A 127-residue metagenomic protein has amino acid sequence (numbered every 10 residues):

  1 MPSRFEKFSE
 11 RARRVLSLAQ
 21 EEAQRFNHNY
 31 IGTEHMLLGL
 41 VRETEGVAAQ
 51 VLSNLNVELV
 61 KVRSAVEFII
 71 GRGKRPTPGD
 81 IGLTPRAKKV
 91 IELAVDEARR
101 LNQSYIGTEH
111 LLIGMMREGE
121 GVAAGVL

Functional and structural regions predicted by a protein language model:
M1-L127: Histone-fold recognition with a strong bias for associated Lys/Arg-rich disordered tails
